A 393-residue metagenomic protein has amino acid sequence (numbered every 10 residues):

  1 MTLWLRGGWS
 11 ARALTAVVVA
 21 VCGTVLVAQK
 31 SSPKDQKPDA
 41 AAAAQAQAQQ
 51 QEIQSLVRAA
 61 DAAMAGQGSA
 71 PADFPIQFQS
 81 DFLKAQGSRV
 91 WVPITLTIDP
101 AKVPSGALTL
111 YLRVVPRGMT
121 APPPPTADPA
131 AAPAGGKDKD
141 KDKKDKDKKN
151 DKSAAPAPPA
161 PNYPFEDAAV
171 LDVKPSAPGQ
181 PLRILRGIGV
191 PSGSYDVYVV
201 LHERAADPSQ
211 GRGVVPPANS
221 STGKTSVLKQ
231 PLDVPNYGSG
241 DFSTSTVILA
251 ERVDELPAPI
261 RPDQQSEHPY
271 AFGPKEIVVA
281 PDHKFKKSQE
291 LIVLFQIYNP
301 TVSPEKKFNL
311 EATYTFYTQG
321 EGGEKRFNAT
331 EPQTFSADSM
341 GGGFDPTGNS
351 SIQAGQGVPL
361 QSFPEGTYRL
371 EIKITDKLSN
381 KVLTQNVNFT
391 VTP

Functional and structural regions predicted by a protein language model:
M1-A11: N-terminal secretory signal peptides that target proteins for export/translocation
M1-L3, V19, P332-A337: Charged interaction patches that mediate protein-protein contacts
T2-W4, V25-S32: N-terminal acidic, proline/glycine-rich, low-complexity intrinsically disordered segments
R12-V25: Bacterial N-terminal signal peptides
A28-P393: Scaffold/interface architecture of coatomer-like assemblies
